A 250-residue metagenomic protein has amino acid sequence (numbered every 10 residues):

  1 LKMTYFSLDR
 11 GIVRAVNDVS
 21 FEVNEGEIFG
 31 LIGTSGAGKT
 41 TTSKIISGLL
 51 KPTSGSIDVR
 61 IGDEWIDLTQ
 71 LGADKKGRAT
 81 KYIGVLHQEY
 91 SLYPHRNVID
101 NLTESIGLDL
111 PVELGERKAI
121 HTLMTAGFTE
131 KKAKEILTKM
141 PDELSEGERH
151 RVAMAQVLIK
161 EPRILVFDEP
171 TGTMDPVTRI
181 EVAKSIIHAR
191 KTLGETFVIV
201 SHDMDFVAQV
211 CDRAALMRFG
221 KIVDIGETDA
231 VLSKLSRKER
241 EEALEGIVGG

Functional and structural regions predicted by a protein language model:
I32-T34: The feature captures the beta-strand-to-loop junction immediately N-terminal to the Walker
S47: Helix-to-loop junction immediately C-terminal to a conserved catalytic motif
W65-G84, L108, K234-L235: ABC ATPase NBD coupling module
M140-L144: Conserved ABC ATPase signature
L165-D168: Catalytic Walker B motif of ABC-type/P-loop ATPase nucleotide-binding domains
S201-H202: H-loop/switch region of ABC-family ATPase nucleotide-binding domains
